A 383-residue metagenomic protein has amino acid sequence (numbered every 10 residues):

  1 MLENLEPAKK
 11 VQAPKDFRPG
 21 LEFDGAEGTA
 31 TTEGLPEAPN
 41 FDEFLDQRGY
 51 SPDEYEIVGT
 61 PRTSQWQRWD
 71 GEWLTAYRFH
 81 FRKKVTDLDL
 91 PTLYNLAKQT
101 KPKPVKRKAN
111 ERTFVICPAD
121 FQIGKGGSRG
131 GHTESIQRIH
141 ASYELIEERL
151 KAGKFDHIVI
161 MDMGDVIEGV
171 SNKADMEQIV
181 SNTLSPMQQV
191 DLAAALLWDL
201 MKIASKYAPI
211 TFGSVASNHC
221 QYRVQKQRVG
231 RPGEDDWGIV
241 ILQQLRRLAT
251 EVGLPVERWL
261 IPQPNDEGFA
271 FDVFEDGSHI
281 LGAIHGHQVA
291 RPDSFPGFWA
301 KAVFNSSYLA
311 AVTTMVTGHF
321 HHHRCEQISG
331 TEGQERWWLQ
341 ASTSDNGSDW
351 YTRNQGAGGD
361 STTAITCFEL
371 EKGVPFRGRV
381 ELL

Functional and structural regions predicted by a protein language model:
M1-C117, Q122-T133, A152-F155, K206: Acidic, histidine-bearing metal-coordination/catalytic regions of metal-dependent phosphoesterases
D16, D24, G28-G34, P39 (+6 more regions): Conserved beta-sheet core of the metallophosphoesterase superfamily
W73-F81, K372-L383: Short, well-ordered strand-loop elements centered on a beta-strand within folded domains, enriched for acidic residues
K98-K103, I136-K151, A195-W198, Q263-G268 (+1 more regions): A Trp-anchored, charged/polar loop motif used as the substrate-binding/catalytic surface of acyl/ester-handling
K106-I116, D272-G282, G333-R336: Beta-strand-turn-beta hairpins that frame and shape the catalytic cleft of phosphate-ester-processing enzymes
A109-F114, P118, H132-L245: Core catalytic region of metal-dependent phosphoesterases/phosphodiesterases, especially metallo-beta-lactamase-like
A119-F121, G164-V166, A216-Y222, G286-Q288 (+2 more regions): Active-site metal-binding loops of divalent metal-dependent hydrolases
I210-N218, R258-F269: Acidic carboxylate-rich catalytic motifs and surrounding loops in phosphoryl-/glycosyl-chemistry enzymes
